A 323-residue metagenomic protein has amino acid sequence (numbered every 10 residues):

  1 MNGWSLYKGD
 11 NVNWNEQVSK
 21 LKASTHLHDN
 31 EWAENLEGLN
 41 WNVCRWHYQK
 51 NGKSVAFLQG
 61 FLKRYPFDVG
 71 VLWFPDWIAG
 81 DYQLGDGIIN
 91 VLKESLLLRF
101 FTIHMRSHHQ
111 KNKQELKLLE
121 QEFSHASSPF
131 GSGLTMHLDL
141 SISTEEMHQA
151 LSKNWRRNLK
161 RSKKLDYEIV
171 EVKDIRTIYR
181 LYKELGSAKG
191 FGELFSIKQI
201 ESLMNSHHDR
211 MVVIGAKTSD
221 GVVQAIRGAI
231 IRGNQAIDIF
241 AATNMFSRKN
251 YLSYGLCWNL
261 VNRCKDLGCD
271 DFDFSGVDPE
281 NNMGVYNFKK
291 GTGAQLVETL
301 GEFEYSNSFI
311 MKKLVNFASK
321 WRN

Functional and structural regions predicted by a protein language model:
M1-G3, S306-N323: Membrane-proximal basic amphipathic "stem/tether" segments
N2-K50, F57-F67, H109-N112, L118-G133 (+1 more regions): A conserved beta-strand-loop-helix scaffold within acyl/acetyltransferase catalytic domains
F61, P75, R106, I230 (+1 more regions): Conserved residues at the C-terminal ends of beta-strands
P66, G80, G87-L97, E201-K313: Aromatic (often tryptophan-rich) hydrophobic motifs at membrane interfaces
V69-F74, L98-S107, D270-F272: Hydrophobic beta-strand segments of well-ordered beta-sheets in folded domains
P75-D81: The substrate-binding groove and active-site-proximal loops of carbohydrate-active enzymes, especially glycoside
M105-E115, F274-M283: Conserved beta-strand-loop-alpha-helix junction that forms the acyl-donor binding cleft
Q114-E115, N158, L260, V285: Residues within well-ordered alpha-helices
